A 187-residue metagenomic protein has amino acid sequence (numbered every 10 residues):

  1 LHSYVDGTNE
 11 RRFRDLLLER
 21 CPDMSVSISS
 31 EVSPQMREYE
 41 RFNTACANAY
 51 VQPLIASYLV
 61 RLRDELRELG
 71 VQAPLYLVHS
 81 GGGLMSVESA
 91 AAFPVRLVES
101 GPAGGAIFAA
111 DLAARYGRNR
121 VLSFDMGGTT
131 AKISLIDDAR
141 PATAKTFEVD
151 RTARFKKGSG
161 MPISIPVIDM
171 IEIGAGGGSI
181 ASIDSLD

Functional and structural regions predicted by a protein language model:
L1-D187: N-terminally biased helix-coil "hinge/interface" segments that flank
